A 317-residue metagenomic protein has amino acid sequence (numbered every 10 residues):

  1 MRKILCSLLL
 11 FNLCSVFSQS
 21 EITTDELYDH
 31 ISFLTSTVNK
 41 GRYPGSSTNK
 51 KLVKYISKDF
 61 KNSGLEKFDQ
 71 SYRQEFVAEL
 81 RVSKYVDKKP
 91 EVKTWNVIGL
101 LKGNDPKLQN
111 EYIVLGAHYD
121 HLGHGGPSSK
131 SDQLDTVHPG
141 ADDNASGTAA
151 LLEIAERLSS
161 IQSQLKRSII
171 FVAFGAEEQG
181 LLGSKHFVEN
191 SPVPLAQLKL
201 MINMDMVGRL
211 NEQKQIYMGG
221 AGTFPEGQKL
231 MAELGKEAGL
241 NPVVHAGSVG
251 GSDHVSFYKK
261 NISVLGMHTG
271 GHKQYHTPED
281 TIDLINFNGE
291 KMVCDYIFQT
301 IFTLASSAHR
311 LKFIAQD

Functional and structural regions predicted by a protein language model:
M1-I22: Bacterial Sec-dependent N-terminal signal peptides
V16-K67, N110, D317: N-terminal hydrophobic or amphipathic helices/low-complexity stretches enriched in small/hydrophobic/Pro/Gly
S20, T37-S47, S83-K88, Q133-N144 (+4 more regions): Second-shell loop/turn segments in exported
V38-G41, F60, E66-K67, V82 (+7 more regions): Solvent-exposed loop/turn segments at secondary-structure junctions within structured extracellular/periplasmic domains
R42-K102: A non-catalytic alpha/beta surface segment that caps or lines the substrate-entry region of metallo-dependent hydrolase
L108, L115-G116, G126-Q179, I297: Alpha-helical metal-binding/catalytic segments enriched in His/Glu/Asp
S160, K273-D317: His/Asp/Glu-rich mid-to-C-terminal helical/loop segments that flank catalytic regions of hydrolases
F174-H272, K312: Metal-dependent peptidase/peptidase-like ectodomains
